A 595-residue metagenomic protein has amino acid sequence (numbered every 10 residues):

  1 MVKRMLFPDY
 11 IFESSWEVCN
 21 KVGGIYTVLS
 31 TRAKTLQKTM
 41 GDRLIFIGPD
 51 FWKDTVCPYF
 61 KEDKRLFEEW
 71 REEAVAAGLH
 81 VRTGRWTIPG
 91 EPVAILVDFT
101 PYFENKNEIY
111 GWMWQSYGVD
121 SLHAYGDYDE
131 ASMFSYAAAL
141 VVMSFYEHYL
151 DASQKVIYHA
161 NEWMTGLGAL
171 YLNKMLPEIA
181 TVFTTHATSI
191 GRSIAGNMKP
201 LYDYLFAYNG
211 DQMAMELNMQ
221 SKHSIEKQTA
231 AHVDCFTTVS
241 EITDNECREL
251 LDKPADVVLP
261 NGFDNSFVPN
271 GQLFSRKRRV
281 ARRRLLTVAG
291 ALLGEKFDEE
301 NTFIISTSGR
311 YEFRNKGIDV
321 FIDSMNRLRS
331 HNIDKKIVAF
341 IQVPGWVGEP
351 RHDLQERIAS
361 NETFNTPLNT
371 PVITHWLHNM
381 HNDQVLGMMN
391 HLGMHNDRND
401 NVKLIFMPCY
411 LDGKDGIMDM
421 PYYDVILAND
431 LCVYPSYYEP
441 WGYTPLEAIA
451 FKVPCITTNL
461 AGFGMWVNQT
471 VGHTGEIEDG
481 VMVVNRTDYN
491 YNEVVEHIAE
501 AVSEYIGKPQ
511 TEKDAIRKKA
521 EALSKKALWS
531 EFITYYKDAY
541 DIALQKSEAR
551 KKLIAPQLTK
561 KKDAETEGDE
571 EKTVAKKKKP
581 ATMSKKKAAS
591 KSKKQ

Functional and structural regions predicted by a protein language model:
M1-Q595: Catalytic cores of nucleotide-sugar-dependent glycosyltransferases that transfer UDP/GDP/TDP-activated
